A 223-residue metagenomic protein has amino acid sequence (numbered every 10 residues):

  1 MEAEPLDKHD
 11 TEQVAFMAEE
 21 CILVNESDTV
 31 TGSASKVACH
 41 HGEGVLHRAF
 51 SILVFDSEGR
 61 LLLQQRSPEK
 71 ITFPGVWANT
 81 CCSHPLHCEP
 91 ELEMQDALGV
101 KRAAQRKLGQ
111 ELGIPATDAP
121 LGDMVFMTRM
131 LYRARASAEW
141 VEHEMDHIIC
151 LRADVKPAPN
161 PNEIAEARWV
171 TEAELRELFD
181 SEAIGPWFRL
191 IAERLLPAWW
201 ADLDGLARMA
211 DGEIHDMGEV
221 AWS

Functional and structural regions predicted by a protein language model:
E2-P5, C81, V125-S223: Nudix hydrolase/Nudix homology domain
H9-E58, R66-P68: Acidic, metal-coordinating catalytic segment for phosphate/diphosphate chemistry, firing primarily on the Nudix
S27, D56-G59, S67, E89-P90 (+2 more regions): Short loop segments at secondary-structure junctions
D28, L92-Q95, E111-D118, R133-E139: Short helix-to-loop capping/linker segments positioned immediately adjacent to catalytic or ligand/cofactor-binding
A38-L53, R60-R106, Q110: Conserved Nudix-box catalytic region and its N-terminal flanking loop in Nudix hydrolases and closely related
F55, G113-D118, K156-N160: Secondary-structure boundary elements
A116-T128: A short coil-to-beta-strand element that immediately follows conserved catalytic motifs
